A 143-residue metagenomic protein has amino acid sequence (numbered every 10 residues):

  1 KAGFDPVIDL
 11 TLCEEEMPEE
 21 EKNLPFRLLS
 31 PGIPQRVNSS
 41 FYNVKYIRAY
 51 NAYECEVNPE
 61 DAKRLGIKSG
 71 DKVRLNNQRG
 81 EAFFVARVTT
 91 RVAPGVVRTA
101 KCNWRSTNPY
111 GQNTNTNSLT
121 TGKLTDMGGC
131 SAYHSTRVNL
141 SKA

Functional and structural regions predicted by a protein language model:
K1-K45: Long, low-complexity segments enriched in small/aliphatic residues
S39-F41, K45-A143: Long, contiguous, secondary-structure-rich segments that constitute the structural scaffold of globular domains
